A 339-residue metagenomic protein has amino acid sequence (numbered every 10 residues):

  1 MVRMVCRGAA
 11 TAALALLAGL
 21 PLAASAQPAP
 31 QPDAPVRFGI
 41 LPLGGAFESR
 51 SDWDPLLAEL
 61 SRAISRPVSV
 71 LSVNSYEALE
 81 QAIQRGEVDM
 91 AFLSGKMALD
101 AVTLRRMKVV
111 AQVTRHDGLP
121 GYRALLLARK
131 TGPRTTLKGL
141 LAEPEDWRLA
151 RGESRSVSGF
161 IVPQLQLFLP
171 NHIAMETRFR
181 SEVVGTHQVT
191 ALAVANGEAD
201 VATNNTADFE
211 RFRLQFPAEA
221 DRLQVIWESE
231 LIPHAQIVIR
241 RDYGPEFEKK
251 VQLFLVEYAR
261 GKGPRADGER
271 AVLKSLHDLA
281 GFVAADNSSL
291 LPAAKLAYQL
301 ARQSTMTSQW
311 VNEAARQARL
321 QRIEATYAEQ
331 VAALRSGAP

Functional and structural regions predicted by a protein language model:
A10-P21: Bacterial N-terminal signal peptides
A23-P28: Boundary at the C-terminal end of the N-terminal hydrophobic targeting segment
D33, G44-G45, S51, P55 (+1 more regions): An extracytoplasmic/periplasmic, membrane-proximal ligand-sensing/linker region
D33, R37-S61, V73, L119-L192: Bilobed "Venus flytrap"/periplasmic-binding protein-like clamshell domains and structurally analogous long
R37-P42, R115-L125, P217-Q252, R270-D286: Periplasmic-binding protein-like
L71-K108, D208-L214: Pocket-flanking alpha-helical
E77-A91, L104, Y122, H187-A202: Short helices/loops that flank or line small-molecule/ion binding pockets
G95-R105, F168-L169, A193-N196, D200-D221: A ligand-binding cleft/hinge motif common to bilobed small-molecule-binding domains
